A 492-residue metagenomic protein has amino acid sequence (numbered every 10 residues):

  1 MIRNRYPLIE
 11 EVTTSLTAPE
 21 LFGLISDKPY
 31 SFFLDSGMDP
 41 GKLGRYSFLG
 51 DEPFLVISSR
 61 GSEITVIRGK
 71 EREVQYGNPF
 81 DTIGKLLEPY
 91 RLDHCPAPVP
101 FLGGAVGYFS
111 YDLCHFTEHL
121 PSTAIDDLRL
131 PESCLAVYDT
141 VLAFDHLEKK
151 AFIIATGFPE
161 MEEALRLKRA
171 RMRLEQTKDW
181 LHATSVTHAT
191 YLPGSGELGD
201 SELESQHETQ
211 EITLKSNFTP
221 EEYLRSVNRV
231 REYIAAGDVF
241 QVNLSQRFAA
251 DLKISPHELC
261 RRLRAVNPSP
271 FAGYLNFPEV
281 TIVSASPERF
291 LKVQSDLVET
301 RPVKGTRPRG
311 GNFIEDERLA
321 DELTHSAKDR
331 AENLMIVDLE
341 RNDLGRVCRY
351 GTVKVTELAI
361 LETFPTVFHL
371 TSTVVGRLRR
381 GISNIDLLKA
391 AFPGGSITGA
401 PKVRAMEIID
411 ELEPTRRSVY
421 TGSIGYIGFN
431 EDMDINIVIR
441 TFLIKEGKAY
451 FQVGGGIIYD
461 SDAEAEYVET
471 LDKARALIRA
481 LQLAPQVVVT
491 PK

Functional and structural regions predicted by a protein language model:
M1-K492: Extended alpha-helical targeting/anchoring segments, especially N-terminal organellar/secretory targeting helices
